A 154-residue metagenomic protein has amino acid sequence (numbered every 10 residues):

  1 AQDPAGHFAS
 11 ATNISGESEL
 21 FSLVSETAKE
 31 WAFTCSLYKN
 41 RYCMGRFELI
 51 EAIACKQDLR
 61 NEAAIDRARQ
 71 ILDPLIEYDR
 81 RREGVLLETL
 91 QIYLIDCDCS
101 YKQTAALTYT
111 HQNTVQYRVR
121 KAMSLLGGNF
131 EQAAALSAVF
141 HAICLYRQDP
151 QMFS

Functional and structural regions predicted by a protein language model:
A1-S154: Cytosolic nucleotide-utilizing catalytic cores of signal-transduction proteins
